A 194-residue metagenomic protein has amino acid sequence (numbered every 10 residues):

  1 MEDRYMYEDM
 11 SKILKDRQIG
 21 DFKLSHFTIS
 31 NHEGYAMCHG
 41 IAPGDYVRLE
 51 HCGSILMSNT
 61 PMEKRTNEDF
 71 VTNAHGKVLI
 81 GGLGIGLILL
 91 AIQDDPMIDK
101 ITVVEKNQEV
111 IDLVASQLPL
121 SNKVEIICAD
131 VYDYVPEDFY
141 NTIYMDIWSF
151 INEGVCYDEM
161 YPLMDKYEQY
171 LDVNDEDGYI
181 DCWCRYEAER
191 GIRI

Functional and structural regions predicted by a protein language model:
M1-K77: Class I S-adenosylmethionine
E2-R17, M62-I194: The AdoMet/dcAdoMet-binding core of the Class I SAM-like
